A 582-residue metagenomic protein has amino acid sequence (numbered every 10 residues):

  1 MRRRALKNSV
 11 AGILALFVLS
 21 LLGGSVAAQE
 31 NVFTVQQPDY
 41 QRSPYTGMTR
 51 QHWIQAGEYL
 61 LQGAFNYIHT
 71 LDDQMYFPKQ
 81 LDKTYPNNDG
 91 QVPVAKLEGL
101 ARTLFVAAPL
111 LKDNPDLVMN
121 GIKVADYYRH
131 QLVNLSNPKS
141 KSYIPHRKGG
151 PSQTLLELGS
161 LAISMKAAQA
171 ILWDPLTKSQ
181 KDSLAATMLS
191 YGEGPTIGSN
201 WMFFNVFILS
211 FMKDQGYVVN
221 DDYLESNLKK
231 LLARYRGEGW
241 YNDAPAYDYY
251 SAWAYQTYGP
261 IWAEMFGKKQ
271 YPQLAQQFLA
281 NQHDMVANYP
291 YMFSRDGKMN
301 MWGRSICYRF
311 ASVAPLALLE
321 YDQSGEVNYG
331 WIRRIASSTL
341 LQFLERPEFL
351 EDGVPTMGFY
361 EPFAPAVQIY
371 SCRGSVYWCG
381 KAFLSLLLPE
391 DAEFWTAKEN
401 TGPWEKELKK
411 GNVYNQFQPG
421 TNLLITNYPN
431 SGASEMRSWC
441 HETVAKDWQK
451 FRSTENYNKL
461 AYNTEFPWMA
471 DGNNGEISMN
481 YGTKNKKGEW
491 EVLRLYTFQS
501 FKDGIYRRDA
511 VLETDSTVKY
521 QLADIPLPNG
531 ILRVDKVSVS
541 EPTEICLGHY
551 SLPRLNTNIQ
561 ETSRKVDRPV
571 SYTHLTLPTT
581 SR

Functional and structural regions predicted by a protein language model:
M1-I13: Bacterial N-terminal signal peptides that target proteins for export
G12-L21: Bacterial N-terminal signal peptides
V26-A28: Boundary at the C-terminal end of the N-terminal hydrophobic targeting segment
E30-E98, K123-Q131: Low-complexity, Ser/Thr/Pro/Gly-enriched N-terminal "stalk/linker" regions
D89, P93, D248, K268 (+6 more regions): Hydrophobic alpha-helical scaffolding
K96-G99, L104-N114, G121-A317: Aromatic-lined, polymer-binding surfaces characteristic of secreted/periplasmic polysaccharide-degrading enzymes
E320-Y572: Extended polysaccharide-engagement surfaces of secreted carbohydrate-active enzymes
T573-T579: Conserved small/polar residues in nucleotide/adenosyl-binding loops
